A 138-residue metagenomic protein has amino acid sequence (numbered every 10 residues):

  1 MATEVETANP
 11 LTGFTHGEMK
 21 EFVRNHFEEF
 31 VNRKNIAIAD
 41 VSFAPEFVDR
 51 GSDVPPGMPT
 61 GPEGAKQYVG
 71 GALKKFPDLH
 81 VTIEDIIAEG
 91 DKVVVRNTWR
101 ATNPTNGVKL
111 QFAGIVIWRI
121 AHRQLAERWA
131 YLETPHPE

Functional and structural regions predicted by a protein language model:
A2-E18, E28-V31, N35, R50 (+2 more regions): A beta-strand edge to alpha-helix "cap/lid" segment located at domain peripheries
M19, V23: Hydrophobic (often cysteine-bearing) scaffold residues that line and stabilize catalytic clefts of nucleotide/cofactor
A44-E46: Conserved class I S-adenosyl-L-methionine
